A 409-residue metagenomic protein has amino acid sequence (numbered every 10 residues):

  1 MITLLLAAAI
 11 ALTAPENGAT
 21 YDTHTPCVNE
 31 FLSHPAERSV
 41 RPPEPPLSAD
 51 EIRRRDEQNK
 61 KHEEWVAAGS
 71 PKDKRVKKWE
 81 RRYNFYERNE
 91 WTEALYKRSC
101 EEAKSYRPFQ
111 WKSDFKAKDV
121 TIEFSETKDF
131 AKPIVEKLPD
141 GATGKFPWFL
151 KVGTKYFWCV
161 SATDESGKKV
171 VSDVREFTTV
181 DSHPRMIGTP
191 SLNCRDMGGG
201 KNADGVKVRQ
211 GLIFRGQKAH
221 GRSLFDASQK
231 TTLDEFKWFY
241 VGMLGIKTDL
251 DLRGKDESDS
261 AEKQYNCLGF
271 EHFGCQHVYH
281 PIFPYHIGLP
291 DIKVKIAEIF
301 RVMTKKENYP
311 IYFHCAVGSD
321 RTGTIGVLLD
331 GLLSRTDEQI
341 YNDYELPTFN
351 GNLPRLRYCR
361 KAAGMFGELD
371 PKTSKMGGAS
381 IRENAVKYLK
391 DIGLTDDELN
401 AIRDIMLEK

Functional and structural regions predicted by a protein language model:
M1-A7: Sec-dependent signal peptide recognition, specifically the positively charged N-region followed immediately by
L12-Y312, T324-K409: Cys-dependent protein tyrosine phosphatase-like superfamily
V317, R321-T322: Ser/Thr-glycine-rich phosphate-binding loops at phosphate-binding pockets of nucleotides, nucleotide cofactors
